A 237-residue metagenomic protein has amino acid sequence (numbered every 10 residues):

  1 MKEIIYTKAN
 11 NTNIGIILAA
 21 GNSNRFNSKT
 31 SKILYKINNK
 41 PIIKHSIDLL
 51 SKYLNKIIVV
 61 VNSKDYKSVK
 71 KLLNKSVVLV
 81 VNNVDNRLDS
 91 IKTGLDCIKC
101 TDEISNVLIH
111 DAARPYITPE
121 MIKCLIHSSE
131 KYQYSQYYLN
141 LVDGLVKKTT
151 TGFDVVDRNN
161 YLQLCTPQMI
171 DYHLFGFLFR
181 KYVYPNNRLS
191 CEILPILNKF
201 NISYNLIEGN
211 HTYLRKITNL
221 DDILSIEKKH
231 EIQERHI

Functional and structural regions predicted by a protein language model:
K2-T7, Q163-I237: Conserved alpha/beta core of the MobA/IspD/sugar-nucleotide pyrophosphorylase nucleotidyltransferase superfamily
K2-Y66: N-terminal glycine-rich phosphate-binding loop and ensuing alpha1 helix
G15-I17, I58-V59, I109, Q136-Y137 (+1 more regions): Structural beta-sheet core signal
I17, I43, G94, D111 (+2 more regions): Residue-level signal for inorganic ion chemistry
G21-N24, K64, A112-P115, V142 (+1 more regions): Short glycine-rich anion-binding loops that position phosphate/pyrophosphate groups of nucleotides and phosphorylated
Y66, L88-I91, I109, I122 (+3 more regions): A general structural signal for well-ordered alpha-helical segments in protein cores
L79-V80, D85-T151, C165: Conserved beta-loop-beta/alpha segment of the NTase-like Rossmann-fold superfamily that binds/positions NTPs
F153-Q163: A short, charged helix-loop
